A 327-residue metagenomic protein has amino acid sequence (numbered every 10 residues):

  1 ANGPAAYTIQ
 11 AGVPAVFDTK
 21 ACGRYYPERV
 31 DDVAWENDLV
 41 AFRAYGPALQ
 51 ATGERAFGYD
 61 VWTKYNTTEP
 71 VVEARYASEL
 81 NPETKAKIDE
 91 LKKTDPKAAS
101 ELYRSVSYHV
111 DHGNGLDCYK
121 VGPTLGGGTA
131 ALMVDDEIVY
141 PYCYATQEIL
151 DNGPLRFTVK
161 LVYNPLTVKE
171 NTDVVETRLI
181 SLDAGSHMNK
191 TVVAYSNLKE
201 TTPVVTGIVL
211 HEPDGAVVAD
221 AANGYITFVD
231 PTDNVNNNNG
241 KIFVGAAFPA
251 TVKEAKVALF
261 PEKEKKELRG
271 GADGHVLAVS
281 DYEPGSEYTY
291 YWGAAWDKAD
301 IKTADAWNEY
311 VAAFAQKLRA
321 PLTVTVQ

Functional and structural regions predicted by a protein language model:
A5-V13, V159-Y163, A246, S286-D297: Short, hydrophobic/aromatic-enriched beta-strand segments in well-ordered soluble domains
T8-D135: Solvent-exposed N-terminal domain segments of exported/luminal and surface proteins
G23-P27, G46, D60-E73, N234-V279: Sequence-level preference for short, compositionally simple segments enriched in small aliphatic or small polar residues
Y119-P165: Active-site cradle of extracellular carbohydrate-active enzymes
C143-T146, V175-L179, D273-A278: Short structured motifs
I149-L150, F157-V204: Acidic, contiguous internal or C-terminal segments within carbohydrate-active enzymes that form a structured patch used
E200-L259: Polysaccharide-binding surfaces and accessory modules of carbohydrate-active proteins
F248-Q327: Beta-strand-rich recognition/accessory modules
